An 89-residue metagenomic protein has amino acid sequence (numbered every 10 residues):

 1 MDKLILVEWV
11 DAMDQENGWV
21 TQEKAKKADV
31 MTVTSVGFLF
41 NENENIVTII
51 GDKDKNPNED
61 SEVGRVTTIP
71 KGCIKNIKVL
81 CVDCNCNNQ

Functional and structural regions predicted by a protein language model:
D2-Q89: Conserved RNA-binding domains used in RNP assembly and mRNA/RNA metabolism
